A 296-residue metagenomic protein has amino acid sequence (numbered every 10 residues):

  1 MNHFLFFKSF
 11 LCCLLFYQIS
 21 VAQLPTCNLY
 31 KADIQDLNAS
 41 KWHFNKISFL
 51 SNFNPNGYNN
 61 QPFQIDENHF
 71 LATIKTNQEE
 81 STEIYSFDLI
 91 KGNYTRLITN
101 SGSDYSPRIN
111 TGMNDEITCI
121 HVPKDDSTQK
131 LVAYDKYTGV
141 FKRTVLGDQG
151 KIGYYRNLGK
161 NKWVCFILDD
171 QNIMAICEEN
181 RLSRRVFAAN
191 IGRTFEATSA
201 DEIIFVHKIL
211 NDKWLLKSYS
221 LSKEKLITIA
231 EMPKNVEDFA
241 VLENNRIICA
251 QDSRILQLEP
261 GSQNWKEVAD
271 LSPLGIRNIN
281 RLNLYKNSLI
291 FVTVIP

Functional and structural regions predicted by a protein language model:
M1-P25: Bacterial Sec-dependent N-terminal signal peptides
A22-P296: Sequence signature of WD/YWTD-type beta-propeller architectures
